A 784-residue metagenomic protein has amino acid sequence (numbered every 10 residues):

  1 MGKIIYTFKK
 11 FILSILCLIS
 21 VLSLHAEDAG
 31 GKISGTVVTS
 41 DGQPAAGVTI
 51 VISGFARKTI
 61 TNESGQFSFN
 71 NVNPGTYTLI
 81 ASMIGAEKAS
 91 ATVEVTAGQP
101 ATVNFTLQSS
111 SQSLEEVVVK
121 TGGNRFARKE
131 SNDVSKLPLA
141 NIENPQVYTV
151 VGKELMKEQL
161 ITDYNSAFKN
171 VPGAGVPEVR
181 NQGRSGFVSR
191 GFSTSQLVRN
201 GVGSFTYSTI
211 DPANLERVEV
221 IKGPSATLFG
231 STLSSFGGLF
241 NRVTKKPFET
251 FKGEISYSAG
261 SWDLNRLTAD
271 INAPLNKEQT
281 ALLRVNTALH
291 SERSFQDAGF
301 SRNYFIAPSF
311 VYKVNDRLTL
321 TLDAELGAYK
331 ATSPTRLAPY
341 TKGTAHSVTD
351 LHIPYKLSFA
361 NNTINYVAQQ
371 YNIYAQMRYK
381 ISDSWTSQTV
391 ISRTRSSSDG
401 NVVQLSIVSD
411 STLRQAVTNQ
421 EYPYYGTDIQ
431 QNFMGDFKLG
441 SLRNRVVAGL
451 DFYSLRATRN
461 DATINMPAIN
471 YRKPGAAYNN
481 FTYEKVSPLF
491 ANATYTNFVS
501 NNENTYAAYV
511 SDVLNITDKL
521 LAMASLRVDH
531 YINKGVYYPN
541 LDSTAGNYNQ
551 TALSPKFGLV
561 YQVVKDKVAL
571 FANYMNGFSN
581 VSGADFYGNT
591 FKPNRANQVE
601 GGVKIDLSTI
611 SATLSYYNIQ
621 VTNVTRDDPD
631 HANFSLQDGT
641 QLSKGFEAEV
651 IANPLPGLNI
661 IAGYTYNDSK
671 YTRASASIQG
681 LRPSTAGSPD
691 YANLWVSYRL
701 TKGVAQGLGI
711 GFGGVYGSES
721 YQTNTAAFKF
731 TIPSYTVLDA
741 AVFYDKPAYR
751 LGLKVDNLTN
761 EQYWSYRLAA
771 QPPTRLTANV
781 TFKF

Functional and structural regions predicted by a protein language model:
L24-E115: Periplasm-facing N-terminal accessory domains of Gram-negative outer-membrane beta-barrel systems
Q43-A46, V51-F55, N70, Q99 (+2 more regions): Acidic, small-polar-rich N-terminal luminal/periplasmic segments of exported/outer-membrane proteins
N214-E216, L228-I306, V314-L318, Y371: Outer-membrane beta-barrel translocator/receptor signature
H290, S294, S309-K313, R317-K380 (+4 more regions): Acidic/polar loop-and-plug regions of large Gram-negative outer-membrane beta-barrel proteins
N315, Y424, R443-V447, D451-L455 (+4 more regions): Structural signature of Gram-negative outer-membrane beta-barrels, strongest in the C-terminal barrel of TonB-dependent
I373-Y374, R378-S396, A416-V536: Face-selective signature of the C-terminal outer-membrane beta-barrel domain
K380-S392, S397-V402, L570, P593-P656 (+3 more regions): Membrane-embedded beta-barrel scaffold of Gram-negative outer-membrane proteins
D518-K519, Q637-N724, N779-K783: Gram-negative outer-membrane beta-barrel transporters
